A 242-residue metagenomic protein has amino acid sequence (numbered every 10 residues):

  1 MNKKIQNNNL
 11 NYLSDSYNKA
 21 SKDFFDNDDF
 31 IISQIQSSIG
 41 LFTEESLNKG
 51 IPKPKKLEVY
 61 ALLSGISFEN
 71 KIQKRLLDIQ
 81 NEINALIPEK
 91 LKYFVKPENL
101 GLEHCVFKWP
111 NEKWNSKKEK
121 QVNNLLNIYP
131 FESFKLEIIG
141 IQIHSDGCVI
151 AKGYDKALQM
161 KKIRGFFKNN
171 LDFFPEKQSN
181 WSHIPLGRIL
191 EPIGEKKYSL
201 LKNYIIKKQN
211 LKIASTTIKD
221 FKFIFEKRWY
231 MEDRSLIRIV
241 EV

Functional and structural regions predicted by a protein language model:
M1-V242: Histidine-dependent nucleotide/RNA phosphoesterase domain, centered on the 2H-phosphoesterase fold with its duplicated
